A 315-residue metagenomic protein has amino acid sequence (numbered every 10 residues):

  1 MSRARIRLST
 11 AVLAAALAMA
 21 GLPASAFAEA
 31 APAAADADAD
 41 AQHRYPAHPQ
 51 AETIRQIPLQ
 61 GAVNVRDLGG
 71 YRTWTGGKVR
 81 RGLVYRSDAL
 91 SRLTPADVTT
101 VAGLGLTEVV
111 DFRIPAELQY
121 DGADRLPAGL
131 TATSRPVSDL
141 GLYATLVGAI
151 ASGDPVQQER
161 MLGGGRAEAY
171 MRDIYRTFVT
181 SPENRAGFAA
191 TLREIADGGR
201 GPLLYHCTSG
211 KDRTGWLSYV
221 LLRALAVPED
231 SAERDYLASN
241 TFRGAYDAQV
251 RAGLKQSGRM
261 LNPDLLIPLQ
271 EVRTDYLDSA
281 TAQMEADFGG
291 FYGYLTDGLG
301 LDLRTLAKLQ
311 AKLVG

Functional and structural regions predicted by a protein language model:
S2-L203, L217-G315: Cys-dependent protein tyrosine phosphatase-like superfamily
T208-S209, R213-T214: Ser/Thr-glycine-rich phosphate-binding loops at phosphate-binding pockets of nucleotides, nucleotide cofactors
